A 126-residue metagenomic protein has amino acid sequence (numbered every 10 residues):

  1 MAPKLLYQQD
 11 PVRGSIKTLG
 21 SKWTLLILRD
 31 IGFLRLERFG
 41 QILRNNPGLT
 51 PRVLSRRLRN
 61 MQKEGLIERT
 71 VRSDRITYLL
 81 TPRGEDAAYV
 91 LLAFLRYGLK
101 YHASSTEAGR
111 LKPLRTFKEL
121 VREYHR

Functional and structural regions predicted by a protein language model:
M1-L5: Acidic-glycine-rich active-site phosphate/pyrophosphate-binding loop
L6-V53, T77-L79: N-terminal helix-turn-helix DNA-binding core of bacterial DNA-binding proteins
G32-Q41, L66-E68, L95-L99: A short beta-strand-loop micro-motif that forms or neighbors metal/cofactor- and ligand-binding patches at active-site
N46, L58, A88-L91: Short amphipathic alpha-helical/adjacent loop interface patches that line ligand and macromolecule-binding sites
L54, L58-E64: Basic amphipathic alpha-helical segments that dock to polyanions
Q62-R72: A short, conserved structural fragment
R72-F94: Basic, amphipathic "hinge/linker" alpha-helix immediately C-terminal to the N-terminal HTH DNA-binding motif
Y89-R126: Amphipathic alpha-helical dimerization/coiled-coil segments that flank or bridge DNA-binding/regulatory modules
